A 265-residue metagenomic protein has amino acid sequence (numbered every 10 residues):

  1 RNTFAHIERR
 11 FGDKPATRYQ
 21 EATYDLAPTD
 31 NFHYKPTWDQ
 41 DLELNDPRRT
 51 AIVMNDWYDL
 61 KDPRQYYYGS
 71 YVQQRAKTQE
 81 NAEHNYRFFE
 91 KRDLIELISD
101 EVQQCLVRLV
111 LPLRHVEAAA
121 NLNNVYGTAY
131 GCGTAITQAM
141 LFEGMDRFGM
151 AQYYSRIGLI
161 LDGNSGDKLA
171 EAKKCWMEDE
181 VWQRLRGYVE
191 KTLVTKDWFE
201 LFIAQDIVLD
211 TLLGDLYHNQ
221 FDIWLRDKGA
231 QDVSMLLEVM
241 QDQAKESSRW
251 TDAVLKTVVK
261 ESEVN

Functional and structural regions predicted by a protein language model:
R1-P112, V116, S262-N265: Terminal targeting/low-complexity segments that flank the catalytic cores of oxidoreductases
F88-L109, A170-I207, R226-D227: Acidic/His metal-coordination segments adjacent to aromatic residues that form catalytic metal sites in metalloenzymes
D100-E180: Long, hydrophobic, well-ordered secondary-structure blocks that form the structural core and pocket-lining surfaces
V110, M140, I203, V233-L237 (+1 more regions): Hydrophobic packing residues in well-ordered alpha-helices of helical domains and bundles
L113-E117, R147, T195-F221, Q243-A244: Extended alpha-helical coiled-coil scaffold domains characteristic of the BAR superfamily
N124-G131, F221-K228, L255-V258: Secondary-structure edge/capping motif, primarily at the C-terminal ends of alpha-helices and the immediately following
Q138-F142, I223-W250: Preference for long, well-ordered alpha-helical segments
V239, A253-N265: C-terminal, helix-dominated tail/subdomain
